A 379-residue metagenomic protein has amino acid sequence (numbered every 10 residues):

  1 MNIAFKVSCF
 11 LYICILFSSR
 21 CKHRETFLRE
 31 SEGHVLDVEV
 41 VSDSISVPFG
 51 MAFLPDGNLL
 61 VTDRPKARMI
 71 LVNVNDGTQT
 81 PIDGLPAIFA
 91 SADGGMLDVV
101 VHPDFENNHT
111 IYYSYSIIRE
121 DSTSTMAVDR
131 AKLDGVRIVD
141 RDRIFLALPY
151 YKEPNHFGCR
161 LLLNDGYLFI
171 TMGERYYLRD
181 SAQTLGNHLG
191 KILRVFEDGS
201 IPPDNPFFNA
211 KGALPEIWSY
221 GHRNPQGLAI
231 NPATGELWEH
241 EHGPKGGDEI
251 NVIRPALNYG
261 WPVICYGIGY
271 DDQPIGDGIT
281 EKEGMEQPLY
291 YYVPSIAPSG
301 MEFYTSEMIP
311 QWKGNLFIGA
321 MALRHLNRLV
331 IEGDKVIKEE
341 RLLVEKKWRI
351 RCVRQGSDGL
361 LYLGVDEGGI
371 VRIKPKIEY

Functional and structural regions predicted by a protein language model:
M1-L28: Bacterial Sec-dependent N-terminal signal peptides
K22-D37, R137-I138, S200-A210, Y266-G284 (+1 more regions): Blade/loop signatures of beta-propeller domains
R24-L178, G227-I230, G235-G243, P294-E332 (+1 more regions): Acidic, Gly/Ser/Thr-rich repeat motifs that build Ca2+-stabilized beta-propeller blades
E39-S42, Q79-P86, R137-L146, G199-F207 (+3 more regions): Beta-propeller fold detector
I117-I118, I170-L189, G247-E249, I253: Short, conserved, GDST-rich strand-edge loop motifs in beta-rich repeat architectures
M126-G135, L185-D198, I253-R254: Beta-propeller blade signature
V195, R372-Y379: Short beta-strand-to-coil "C-cap" segments at the C-terminal boundary of structured domains/repeats, marking
V336-S357: Conserved blade-ending motifs and adjacent loop-strand segments that build the rim/top face of beta-propeller domains
